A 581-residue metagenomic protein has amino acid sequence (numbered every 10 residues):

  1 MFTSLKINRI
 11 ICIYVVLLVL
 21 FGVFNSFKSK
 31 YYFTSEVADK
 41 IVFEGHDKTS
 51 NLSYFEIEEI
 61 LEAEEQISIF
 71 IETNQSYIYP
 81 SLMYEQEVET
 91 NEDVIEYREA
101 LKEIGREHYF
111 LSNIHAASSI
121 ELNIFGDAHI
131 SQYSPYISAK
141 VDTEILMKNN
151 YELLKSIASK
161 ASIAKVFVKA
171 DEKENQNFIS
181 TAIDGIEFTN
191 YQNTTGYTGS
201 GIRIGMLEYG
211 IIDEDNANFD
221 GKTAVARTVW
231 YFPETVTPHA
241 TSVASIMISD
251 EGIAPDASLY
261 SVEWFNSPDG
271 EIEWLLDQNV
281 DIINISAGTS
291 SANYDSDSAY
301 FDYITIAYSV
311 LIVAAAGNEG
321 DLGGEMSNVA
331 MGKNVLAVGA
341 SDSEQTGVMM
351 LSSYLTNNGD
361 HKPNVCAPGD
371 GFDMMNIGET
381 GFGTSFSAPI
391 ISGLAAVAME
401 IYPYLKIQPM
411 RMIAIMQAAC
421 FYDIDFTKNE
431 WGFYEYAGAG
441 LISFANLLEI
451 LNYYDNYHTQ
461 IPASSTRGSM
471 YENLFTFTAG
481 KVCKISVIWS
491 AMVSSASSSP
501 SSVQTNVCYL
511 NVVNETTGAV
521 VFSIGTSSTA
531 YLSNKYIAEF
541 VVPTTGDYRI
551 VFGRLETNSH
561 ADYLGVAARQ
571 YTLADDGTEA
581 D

Functional and structural regions predicted by a protein language model:
F24-N123, K165-F167: Primarily auto-inhibitory N-terminal propeptides
Y31-V42, I114-T194, Y536: Autoinhibitory propeptides
N190-P268, D281, A292-N293, I306-S309 (+4 more regions): Subtilisin-like serine protease catalytic core
E208, E325-E400: Extracellular S/T/G-rich loop segment that most often corresponds to the catalytic His/Ser-adjacent loop
L275-D297, A314-A316, I488: Short acidic, glycine-rich surface-loop motifs adjacent to enzyme active sites
N284, E400-A479, I524-A538, E579-D581: C-terminal subdomain of the subtilisin-like protease fold in secreted/lumenal serine endopeptidases
R411-A414, N473, S501-V503, N514-T516 (+1 more regions): C-terminal edge strands of extracellular/lumenal beta-sandwich accessory domains
A496-Y509: Short coil-to-beta strand junction motifs in C2/discoidin
